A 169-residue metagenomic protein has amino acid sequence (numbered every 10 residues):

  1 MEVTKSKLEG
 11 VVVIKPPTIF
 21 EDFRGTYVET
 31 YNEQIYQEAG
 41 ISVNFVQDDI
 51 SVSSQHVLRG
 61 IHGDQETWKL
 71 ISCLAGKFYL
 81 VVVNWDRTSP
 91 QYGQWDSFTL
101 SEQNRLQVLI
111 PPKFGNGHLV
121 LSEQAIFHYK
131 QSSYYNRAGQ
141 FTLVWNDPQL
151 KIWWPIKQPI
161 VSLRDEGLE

Functional and structural regions predicted by a protein language model:
M1-Q103, Q124, Y129-E169: Non-catalytic, conserved peripheral segments adjacent to functional cores
V108, N116-L121, Y129: Short beta-strand His + acidic residue motifs that chelate non-heme Fe in jelly-roll/DSBH and cupin folds
